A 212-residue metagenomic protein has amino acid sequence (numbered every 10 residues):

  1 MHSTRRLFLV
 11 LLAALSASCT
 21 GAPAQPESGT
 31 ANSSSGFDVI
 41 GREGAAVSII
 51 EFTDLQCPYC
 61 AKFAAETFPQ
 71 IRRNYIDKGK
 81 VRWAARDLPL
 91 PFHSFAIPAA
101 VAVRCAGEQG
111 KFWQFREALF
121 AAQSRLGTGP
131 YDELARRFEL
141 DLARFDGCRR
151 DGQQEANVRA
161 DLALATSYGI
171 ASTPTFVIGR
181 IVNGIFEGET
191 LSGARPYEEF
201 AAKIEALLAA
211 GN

Functional and structural regions predicted by a protein language model:
M1-S3: N-terminal secretory signal peptides that target proteins for export/translocation
R5-L9: N-terminal export leaders
L15-S18: C-terminal motif of bacterial Sec signal peptides marking the signal peptidase cleavage site
T20-P23: Bacterial signal peptide processing site
T30-V47, Y75: A short beta-strand-turn-helix
A45, T53-R136, A206-A210: Structural alpha/beta surface segment adjacent to cysteine/selenocysteine redox centers across thiol/disulfide enzymes
S48-E51, R82-A85, T175-V177, T190: Soluble periplasmic/extracytoplasmic beta-strand elements of cell-envelope proteins
E133-N212: C-terminal cap of thioredoxin/glutaredoxin-like
